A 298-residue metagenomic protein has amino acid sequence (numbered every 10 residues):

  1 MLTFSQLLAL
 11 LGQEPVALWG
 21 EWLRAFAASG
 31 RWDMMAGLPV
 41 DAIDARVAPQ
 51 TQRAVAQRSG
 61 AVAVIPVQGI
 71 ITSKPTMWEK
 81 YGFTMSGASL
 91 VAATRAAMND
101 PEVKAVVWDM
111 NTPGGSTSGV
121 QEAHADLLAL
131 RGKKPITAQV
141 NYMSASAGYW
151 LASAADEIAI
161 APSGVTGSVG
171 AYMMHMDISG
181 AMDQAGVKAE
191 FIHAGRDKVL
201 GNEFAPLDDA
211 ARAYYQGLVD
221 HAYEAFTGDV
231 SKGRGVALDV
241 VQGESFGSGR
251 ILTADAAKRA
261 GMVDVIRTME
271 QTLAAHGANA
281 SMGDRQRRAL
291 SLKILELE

Functional and structural regions predicted by a protein language model:
M1-E298: N-terminal organellar transit peptides
